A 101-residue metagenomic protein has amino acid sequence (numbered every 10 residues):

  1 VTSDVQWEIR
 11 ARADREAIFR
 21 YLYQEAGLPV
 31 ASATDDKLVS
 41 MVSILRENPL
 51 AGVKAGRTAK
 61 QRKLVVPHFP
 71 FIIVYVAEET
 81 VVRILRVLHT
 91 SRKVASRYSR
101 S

Functional and structural regions predicted by a protein language model:
V1-Q61: Basic, Lys/Arg-enriched alpha-helical interface segments
T58, H68-F69: Structural motif corresponding to alpha-helix initiation and N-cap regions
R62-V66: Short acidic-hydrophobic surface loop/beta-edge motif
F69-I72, V76-S101: Enriched for short, Lys/Arg-rich terminal
